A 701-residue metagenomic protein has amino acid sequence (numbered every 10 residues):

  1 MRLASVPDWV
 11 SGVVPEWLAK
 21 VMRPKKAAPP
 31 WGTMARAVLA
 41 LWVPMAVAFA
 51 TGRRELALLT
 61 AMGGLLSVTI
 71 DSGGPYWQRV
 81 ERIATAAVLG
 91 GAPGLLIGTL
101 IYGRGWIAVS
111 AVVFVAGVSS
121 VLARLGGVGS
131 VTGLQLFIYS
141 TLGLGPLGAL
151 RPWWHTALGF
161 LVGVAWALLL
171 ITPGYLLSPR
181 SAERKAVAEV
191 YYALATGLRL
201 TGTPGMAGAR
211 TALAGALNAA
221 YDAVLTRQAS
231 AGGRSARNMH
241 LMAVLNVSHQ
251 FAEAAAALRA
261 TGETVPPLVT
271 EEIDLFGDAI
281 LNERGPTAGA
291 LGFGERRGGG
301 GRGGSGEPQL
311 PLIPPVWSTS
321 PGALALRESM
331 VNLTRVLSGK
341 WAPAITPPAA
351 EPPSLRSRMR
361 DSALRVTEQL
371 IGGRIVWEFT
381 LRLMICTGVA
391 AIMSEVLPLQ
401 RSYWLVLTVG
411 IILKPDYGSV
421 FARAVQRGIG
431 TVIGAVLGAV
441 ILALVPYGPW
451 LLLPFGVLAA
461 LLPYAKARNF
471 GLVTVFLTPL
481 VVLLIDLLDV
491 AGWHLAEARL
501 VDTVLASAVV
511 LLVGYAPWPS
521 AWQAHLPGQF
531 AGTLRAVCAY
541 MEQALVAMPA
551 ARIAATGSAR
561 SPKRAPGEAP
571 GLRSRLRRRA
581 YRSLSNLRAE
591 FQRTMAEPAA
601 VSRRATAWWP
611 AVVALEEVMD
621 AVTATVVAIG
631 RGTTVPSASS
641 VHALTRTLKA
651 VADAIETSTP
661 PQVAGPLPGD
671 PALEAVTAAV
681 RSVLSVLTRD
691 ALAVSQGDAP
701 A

Functional and structural regions predicted by a protein language model:
M1-L136, S140-L170, R302, W317-V475 (+7 more regions): Alpha-helical transmembrane segments and their membrane-interface boundaries that form or gate the permeation pathway
M1-V38, W42, A50, D71-G74 (+5 more regions): Long, hydrophobic alpha-helical segments that serve as membrane-spanning/inserting helices
S72, A116-S119, L161-T201, A506-P519 (+1 more regions): Hydrophobic core segments of alpha-helical transmembrane domains in multi-pass integral membrane proteins
L472-L483, A491, A691, S695: C-terminal functional regions that serve as terminal interaction/effector modules
P479-I485, T503-A508, A524-A554, A565-R579 (+1 more regions): Cytosolic/matrix-facing juxtamembrane and C-terminal tails of multi-pass cellular membrane proteins
